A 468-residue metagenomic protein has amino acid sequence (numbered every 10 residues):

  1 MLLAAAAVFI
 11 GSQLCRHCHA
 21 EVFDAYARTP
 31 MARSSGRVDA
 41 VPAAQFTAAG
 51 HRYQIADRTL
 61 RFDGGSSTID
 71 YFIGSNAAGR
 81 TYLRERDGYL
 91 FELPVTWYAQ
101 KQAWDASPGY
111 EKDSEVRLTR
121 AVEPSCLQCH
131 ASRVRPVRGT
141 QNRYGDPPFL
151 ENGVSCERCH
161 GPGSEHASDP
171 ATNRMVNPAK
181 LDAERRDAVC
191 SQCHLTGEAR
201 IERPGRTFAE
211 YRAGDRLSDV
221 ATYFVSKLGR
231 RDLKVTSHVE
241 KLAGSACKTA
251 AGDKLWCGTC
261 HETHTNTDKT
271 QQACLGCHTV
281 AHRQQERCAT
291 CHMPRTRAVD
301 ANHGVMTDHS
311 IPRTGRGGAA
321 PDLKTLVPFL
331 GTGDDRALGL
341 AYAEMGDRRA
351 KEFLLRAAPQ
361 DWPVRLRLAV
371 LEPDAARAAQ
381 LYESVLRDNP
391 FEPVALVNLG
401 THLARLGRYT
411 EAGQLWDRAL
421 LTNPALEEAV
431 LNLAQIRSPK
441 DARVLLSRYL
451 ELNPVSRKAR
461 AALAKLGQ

Functional and structural regions predicted by a protein language model:
E21-A77, T81-R86, L90-P94, A106-E111 (+1 more regions): Primarily the internal scaffold of c-type cytochrome electron-transfer domains, especially repeated/multiheme c-type
E344, L371-D374, R405-L406, Q435 (+2 more regions): Register position in tetratricopeptide repeats
A350-K351, A378, A412, A442: Single-residue signature of alpha-solenoid repeat helices
L354-L355, Y382, W416, L446: Hydrophobic/aromatic packing residues within the alpha-helices of TPR/SEL1-like helical repeat arrays
A357-Q360, D388, T422, L452: Structural marker of alpha-solenoid helical repeat scaffolds
D361-P363, P393-V394, E427-E428, R457-K458: Helix-start (N-cap) detector for alpha-helical repeat units in TPR-like alpha-solenoids, especially tetratricopeptide
